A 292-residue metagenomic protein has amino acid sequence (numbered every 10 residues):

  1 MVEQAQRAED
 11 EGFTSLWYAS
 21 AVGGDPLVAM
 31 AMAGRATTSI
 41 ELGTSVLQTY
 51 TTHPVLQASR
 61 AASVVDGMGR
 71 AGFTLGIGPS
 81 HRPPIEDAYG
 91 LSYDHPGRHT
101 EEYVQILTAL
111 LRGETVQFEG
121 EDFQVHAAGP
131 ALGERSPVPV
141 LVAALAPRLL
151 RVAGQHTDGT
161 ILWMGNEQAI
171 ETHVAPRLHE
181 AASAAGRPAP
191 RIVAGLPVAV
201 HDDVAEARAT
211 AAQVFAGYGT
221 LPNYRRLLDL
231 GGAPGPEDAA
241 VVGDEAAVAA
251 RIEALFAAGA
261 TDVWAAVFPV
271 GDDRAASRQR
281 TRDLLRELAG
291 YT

Functional and structural regions predicted by a protein language model:
M1-T292: Active-site-adjacent structural elements that line small-molecule/cofactor binding pockets in enzymes
